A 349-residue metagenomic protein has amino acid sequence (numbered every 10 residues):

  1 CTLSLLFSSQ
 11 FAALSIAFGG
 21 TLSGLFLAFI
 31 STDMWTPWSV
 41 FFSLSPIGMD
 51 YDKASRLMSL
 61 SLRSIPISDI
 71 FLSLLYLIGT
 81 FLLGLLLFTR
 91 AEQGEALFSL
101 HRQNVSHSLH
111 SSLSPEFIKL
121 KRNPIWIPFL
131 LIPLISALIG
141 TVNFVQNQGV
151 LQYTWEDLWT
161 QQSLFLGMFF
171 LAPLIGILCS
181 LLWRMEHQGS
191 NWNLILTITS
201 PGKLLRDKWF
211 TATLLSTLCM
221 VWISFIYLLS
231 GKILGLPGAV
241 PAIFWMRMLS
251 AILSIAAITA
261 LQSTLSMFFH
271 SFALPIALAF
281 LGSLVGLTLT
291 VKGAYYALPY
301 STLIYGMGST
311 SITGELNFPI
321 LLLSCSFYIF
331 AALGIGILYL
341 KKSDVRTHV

Functional and structural regions predicted by a protein language model:
C1-Q10, L25, S45-S68, L130-L181 (+2 more regions): Secretory targeting signals
S8-A28, F129-I132, F269-L287: Pore- or pathway-lining transmembrane helices of multi-pass membrane proteins that form conduits for solutes/ions
Q10-F11, E186, A257-L261, V285-T290: Transmembrane alpha-helices and adjacent helix-loop boundaries
G19-S99, V142-L158, F280-V349: Terminal transmembrane helical anchor/hairpin motif
G79-G84, I175-C179, Q188, I226 (+2 more regions): Hydrophobic/aromatic residues in alpha-helical transmembrane segments
E92-L130: Aromatic- and glycine-rich beta-strand/loop motifs that create alpha-glucan
S180-L214: Helix-loop-helix units of permease transmembrane domains in multi-pass membrane transporters, especially ABC
